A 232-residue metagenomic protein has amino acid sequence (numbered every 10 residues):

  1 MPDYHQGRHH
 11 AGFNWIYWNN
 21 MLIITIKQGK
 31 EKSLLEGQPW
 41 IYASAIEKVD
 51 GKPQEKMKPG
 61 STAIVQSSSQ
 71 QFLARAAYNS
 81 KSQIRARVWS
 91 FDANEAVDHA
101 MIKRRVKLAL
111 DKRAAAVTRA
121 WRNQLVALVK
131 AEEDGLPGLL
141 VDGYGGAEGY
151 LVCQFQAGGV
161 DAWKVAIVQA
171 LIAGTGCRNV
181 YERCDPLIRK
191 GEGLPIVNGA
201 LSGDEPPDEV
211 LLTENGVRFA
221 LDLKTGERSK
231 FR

Functional and structural regions predicted by a protein language model:
Q6, H10-A11: Short hydrophobic alpha-helical segments enriched in small aliphatic residues
I16-G145: Non-catalytic accessory regions of SAM-dependent methyltransferases
S82, G159-V160, E227-R228: Short, surface-exposed beta-strand-loop junctions and turns on beta-sheet-rich folds
D98-R105, G159-I167: Short amphipathic alpha-helical segments
V129-L136, L140-D142, W163-R232: Non-catalytic substrate-recognition/targeting regions of SAM-dependent transferases
E148-L151: Active-site beta-strand-loop-beta-strand hairpin of nuclease catalytic cores that positions key catalytic residues
